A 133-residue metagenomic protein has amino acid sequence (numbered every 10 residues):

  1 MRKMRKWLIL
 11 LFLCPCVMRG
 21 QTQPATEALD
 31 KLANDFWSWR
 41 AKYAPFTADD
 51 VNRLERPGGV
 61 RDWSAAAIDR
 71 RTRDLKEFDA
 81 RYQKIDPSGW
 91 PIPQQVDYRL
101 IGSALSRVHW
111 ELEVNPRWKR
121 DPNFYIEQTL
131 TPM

Functional and structural regions predicted by a protein language model:
R2-K3, C16, W37, I68: Short alpha-helical segments used as structural interaction elements across diverse proteins
K3-L10: Sec-dependent signal peptide recognition, specifically the positively charged N-region followed immediately by
L11-G20: Hydrophobic h-region of N-terminal signal peptides that target proteins for export in Gram-negative bacteria
Q21-M133: Non-catalytic accessory/assembly modules
